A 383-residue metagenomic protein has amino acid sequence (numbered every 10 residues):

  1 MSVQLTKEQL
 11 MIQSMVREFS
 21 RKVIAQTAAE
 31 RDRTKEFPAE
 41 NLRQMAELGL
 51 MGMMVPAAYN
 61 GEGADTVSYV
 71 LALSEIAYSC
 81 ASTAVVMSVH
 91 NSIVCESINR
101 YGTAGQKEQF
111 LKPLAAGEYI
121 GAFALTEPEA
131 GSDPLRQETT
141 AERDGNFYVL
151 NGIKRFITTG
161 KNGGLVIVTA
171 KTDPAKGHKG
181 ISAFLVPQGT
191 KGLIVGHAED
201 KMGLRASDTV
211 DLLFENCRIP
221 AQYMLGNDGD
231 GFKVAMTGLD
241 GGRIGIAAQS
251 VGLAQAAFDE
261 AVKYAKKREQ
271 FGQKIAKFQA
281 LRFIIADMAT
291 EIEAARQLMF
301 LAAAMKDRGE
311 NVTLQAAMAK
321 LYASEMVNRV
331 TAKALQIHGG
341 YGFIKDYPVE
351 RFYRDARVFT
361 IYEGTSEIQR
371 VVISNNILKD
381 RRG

Functional and structural regions predicted by a protein language model:
M1-V89, Y101-Q106, P113, G117-E118 (+5 more regions): Alpha-helical interface subdomain recognition
G49, L73-A77, A170, V186-K191 (+1 more regions): Short Ser/Thr-interspersed hydrophobic loop/turn segments at strand-loop and sheet-helix junctions that line or gate
A64-D65, D133-L135, T159-G164, G177-G180 (+2 more regions): Short glycine/proline-enriched turns and hinge-like loops at secondary-structure junctions
C95-Y101, F123: Flexible, glycine-rich active-site loops centered on histidine and acidic residues that chelate a metal or position
L114, E129-S132, F156-T159, D173-A175 (+1 more regions): Short Gly/Pro-enriched turn/cap motifs at secondary-structure boundaries
G117-L125, T169: A short, Trp-centered hydrophobic/proline-enriched beta-strand micro-motif
R136, K191-P220: Flexible, small-/acidic-enriched active-site or ligand-binding loops
F147, N151-V195: A short core secondary-structure module
